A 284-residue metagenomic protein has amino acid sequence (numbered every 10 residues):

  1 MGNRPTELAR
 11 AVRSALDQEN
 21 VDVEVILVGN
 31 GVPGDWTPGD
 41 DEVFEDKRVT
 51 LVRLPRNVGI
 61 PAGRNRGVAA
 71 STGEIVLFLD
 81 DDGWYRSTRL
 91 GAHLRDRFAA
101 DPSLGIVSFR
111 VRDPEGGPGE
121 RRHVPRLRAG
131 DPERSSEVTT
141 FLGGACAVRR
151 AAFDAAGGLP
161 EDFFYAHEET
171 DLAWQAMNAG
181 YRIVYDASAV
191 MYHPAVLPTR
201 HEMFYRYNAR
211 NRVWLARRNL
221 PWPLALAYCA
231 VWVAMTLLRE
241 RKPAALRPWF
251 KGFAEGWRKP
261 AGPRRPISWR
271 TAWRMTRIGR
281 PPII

Functional and structural regions predicted by a protein language model:
V12-R56: Acidic donor-binding segment of Leloir-type glycosyltransferases
L54-S71: Glycine-rich, basic loop-to-helix element that forms the pyrophosphate-binding segment of sugar-nucleotide handling
V76: Short aromatic/hydrophobic "clamp" motif used to bind/position activated sugar donors
D80-W84: The conserved acidic donor/metal-binding loop of glycosyltransferases
T88-E120: Conserved donor NDP-sugar-binding/catalytic core segment of glycosyltransferases
T140-V148, A152-G157, D162-V190: A short, conserved alpha-helix in the catalytic core of glycosyltransferases
A179-M203, W214-L215: Active-site donor/metal-binding and catalytic loop motifs of nucleotide-sugar-dependent glycosylation enzymes
Y207, W222-I284: Non-catalytic, C-terminal membrane-associated alpha-helical segments of glycosyltransferases
